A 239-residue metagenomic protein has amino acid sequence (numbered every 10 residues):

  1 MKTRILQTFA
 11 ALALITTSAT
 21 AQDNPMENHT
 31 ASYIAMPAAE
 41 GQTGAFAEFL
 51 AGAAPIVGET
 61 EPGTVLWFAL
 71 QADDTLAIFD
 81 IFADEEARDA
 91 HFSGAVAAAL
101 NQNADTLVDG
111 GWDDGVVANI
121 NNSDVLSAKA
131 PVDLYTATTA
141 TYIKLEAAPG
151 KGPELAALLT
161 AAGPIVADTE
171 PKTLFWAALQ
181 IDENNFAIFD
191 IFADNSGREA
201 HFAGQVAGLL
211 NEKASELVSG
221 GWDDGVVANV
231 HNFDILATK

Functional and structural regions predicted by a protein language model:
M1-A21: Gram-negative bacterial Sec-dependent N-terminal signal peptides
Q22-T30, V65-L76, L100-A140, E146 (+2 more regions): Glycine-rich beta-strand-turn "strand-cap" elements at beta-sheet edges
S32, L76-D84, T141, F186-D194: Conserved N-terminal glycine/acidic-rich loop preference
A35-M36, A53-V57, W67-A69, F79 (+5 more regions): A structural feature that tracks compact, well-ordered secondary-structure segments with a strong bias toward
A38-G41, F82-A83, E146-G150, F192-D194: Structural beta->alpha junctions
Q42-V65, A99, P149-T173, V206-L209: Short amphipathic alpha-helical segments
G44, D84-A95, P153, D194-Q205: Short amphipathic alpha-helices within nucleic acid-binding modules
L50, Q71, D80-A83, A95 (+3 more regions): A mature extracytoplasmic/lumenal domain signature
